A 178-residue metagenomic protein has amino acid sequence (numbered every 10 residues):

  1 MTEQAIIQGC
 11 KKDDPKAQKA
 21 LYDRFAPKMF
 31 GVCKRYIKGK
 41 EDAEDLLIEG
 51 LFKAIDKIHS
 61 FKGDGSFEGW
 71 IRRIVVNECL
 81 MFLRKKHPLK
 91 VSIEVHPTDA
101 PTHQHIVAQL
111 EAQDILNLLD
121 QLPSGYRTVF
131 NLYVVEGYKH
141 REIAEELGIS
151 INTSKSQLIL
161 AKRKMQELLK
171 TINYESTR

Functional and structural regions predicted by a protein language model:
I7-G31: A short, charge-rich alpha-helical start-of-domain segment used by transcription regulators
K11-K12, I48-S66, K85-H87: Sigma70-family region 2
Y22-K40, K57, L119, L168: Amphipathic, Lys/Arg- and hydrophobic-enriched alpha-helical face
G31, D45-F52, G65-N77: Structural recognition of an alpha-helix C-terminal capping motif at a helix-to-coil junction
H59-G63, R73-I93, L160: Arg/Lys-rich amphipathic alpha helix in sigma70-family domain 2
L80, V135, L147-T171: DNA-recognition helix of helix-turn-helix
M81, P88-Q113, N117: Internal acidic/polar
V129-Y133: A short pre-motif secondary-structure segment
